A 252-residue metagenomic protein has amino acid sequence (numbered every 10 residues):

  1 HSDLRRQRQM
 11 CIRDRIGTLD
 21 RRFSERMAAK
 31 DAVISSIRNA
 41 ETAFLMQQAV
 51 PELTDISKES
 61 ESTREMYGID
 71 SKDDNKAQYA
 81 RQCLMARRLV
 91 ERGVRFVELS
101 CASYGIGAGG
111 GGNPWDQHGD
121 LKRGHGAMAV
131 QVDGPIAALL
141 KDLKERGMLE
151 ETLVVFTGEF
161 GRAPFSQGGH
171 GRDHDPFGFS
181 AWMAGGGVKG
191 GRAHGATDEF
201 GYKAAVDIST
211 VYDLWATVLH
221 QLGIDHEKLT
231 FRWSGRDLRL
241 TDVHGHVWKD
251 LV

Functional and structural regions predicted by a protein language model:
R5-Q9, R13-V252: Ligand-binding pockets and gating/stacking loops
